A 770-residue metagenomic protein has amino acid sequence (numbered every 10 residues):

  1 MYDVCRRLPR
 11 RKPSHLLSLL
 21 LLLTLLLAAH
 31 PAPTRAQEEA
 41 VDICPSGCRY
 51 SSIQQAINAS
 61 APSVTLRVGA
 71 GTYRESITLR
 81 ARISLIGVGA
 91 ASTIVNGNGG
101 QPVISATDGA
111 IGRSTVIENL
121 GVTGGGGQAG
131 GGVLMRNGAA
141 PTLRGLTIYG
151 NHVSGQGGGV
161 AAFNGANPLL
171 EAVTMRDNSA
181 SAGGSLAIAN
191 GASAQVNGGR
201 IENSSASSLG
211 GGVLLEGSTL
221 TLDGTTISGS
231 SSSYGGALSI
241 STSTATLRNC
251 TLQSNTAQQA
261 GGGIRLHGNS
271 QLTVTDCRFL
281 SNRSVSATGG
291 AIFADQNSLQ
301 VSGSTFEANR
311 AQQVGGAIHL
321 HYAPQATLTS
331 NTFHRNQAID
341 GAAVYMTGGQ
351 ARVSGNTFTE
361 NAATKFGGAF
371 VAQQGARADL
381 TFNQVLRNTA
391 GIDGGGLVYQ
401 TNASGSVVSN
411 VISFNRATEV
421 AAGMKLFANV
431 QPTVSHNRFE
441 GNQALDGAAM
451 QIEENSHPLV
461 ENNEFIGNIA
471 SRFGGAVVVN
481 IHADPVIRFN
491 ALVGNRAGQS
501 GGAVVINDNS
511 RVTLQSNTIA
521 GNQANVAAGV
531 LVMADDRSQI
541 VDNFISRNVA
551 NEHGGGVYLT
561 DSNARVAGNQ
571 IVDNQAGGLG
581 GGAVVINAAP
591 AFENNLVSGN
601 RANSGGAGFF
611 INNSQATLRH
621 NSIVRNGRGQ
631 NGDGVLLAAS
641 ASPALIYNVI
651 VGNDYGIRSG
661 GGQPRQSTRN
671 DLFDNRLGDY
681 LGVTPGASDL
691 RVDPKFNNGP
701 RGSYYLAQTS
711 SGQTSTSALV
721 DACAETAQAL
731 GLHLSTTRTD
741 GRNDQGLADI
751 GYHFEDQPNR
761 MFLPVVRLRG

Functional and structural regions predicted by a protein language model:
M1-P13: N-terminal secretory signal peptides that target proteins for export/translocation
S18-A28: Bacterial N-terminal signal peptides
P45-S46, I83-Q128, H152, R283 (+1 more regions): Right-handed parallel beta-helix/beta-spiral solenoid domain characteristic of secreted/periplasmic
G47-Y50, Q54, P62-S84, A90-I94 (+1 more regions): N-terminal extracellular ligand-recognition/capping segment immediately after the signal peptide
S76, R82, T221, T246 (+25 more regions): Predominantly extracellular beta-rich ligand-binding scaffolds that present long acidic/polar faces for carbohydrate
G97-T107, G126-L134, V153-A162, S179-A189 (+18 more regions): Extracellular beta-strand/beta-solenoid scaffold signature
V116-G217, T221-S231, T246-R248, S254-Q258 (+4 more regions): Right-handed parallel beta-helix
A687-D756: C-terminal accessory segments
